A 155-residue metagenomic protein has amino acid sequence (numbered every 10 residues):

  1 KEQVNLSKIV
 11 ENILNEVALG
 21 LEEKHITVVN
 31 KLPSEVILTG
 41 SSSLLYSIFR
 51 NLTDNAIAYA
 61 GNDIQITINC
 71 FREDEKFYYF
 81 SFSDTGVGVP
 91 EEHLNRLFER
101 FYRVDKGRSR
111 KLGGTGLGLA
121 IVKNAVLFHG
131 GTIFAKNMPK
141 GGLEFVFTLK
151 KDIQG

Functional and structural regions predicted by a protein language model:
E2-N15, V29: A conserved beta-strand-to-alpha-helix junction within the catalytic ATP-binding
E2-Q3, E22, T27-V36, E73: Conserved catalytic submotifs in the C-terminal HATPase_c
A56-I57: Short helix-loop "hinge" at the ATP-lid/N-box region of the Bergerat-fold HATPase_c
N62, G130-G131: Conserved glycine-rich
D63-K76: Short beta-strand/loop element within the Bergerat-fold HATPase_c
D84: Acidic ATP/Mg2+-coordinating residue in the GHKL
V89-F101: Short conserved segment of the HATPase_c
